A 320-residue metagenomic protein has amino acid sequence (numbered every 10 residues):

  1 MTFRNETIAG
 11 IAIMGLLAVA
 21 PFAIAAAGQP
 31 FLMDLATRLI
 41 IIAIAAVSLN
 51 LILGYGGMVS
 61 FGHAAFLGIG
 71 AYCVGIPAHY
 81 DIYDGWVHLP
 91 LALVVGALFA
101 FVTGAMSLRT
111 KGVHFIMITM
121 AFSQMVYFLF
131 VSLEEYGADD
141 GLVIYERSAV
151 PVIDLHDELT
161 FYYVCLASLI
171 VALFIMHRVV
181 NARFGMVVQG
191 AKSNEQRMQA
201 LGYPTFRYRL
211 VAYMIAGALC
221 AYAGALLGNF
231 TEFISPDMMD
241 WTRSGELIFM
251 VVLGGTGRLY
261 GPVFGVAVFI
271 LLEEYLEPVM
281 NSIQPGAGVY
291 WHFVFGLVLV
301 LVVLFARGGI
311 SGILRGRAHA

Functional and structural regions predicted by a protein language model:
M1-A320: Transmembrane alpha-helices and adjacent helix-loop boundaries
